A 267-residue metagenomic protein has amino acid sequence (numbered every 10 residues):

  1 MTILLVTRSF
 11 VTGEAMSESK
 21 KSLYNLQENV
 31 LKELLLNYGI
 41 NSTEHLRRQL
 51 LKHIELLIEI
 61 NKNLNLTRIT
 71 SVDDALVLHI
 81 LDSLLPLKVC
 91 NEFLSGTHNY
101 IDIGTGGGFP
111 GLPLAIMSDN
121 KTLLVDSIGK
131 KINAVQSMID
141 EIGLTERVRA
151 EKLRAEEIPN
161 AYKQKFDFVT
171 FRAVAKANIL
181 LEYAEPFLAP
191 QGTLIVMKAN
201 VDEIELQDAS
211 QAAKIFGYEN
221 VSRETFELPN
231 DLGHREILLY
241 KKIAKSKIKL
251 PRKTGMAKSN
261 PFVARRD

Functional and structural regions predicted by a protein language model:
M1-M16: N-terminal amphipathic/basic-hydrophobic helices that include classical n-h-c signal peptides and signal-anchor
S17-K20, Q27-S95, S137-G143: Class I SAM-dependent transferase core
L57, L114, K198, Y240: Residue-level signal for inorganic ion chemistry
L84-A173, L181-A184: Conserved SAM/SAH cofactor-binding pocket of Class I
L188-P190: Helix-to-beta-strand junctions that scaffold the AdoMet/dcAdoMet cofactor pocket in Class I SAM-dependent enzymes
G192-A199: Conserved beta-strand signature within the Rossmann-like core of class I S-adenosyl-L-methionine
A199-E203, L228: Short "lid" loop at the C-terminus of a central beta-strand within the Rossmann-like core of SAM-dependent
Q207-D267: SAM/dcSAM-binding transferase cores
